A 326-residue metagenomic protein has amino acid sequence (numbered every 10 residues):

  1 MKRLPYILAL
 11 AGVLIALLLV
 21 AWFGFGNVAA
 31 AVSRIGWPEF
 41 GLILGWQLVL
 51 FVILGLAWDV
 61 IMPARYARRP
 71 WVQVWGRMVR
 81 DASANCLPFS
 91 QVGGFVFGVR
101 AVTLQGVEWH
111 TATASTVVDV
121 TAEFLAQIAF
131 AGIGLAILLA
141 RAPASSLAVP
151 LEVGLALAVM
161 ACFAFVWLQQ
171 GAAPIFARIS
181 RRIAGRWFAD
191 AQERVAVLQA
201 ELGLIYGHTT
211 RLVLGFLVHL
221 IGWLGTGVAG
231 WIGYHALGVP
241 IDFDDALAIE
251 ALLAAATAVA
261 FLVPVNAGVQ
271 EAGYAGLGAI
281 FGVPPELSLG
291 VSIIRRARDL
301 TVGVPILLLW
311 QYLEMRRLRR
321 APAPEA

Functional and structural regions predicted by a protein language model:
M1-V79, I137, A142-A258, P285-L289 (+1 more regions): Predominantly cytoplasmic-facing regulatory/coupling regions of multi-pass membrane proteins
V72-W75, S90-F95, L104-T121, V283-I294: Membrane-interface alpha-helices at helix entry/exit sites of multi-pass transporters
W75-Q105, Q192-Q199: Extended non-transmembrane interhelical loops and adjacent amphipathic helices of multipass membrane proteins
V79, S83, L87, T111-A136 (+3 more regions): Membrane-embedded alpha-helical segments of transport systems, primarily multispan ion/solute transporters
R80-F89, A251-E271: Transmembrane alpha-helix interface/packing and boundary motifs in multi-pass membrane proteins, characterized by
Q91-Q105, I133, L262-I280, L309: Re-entrant/interfacial helical elements at transmembrane boundaries that shape and gate the permeation pathway
F97-A101, T113-T116, I128, V218 (+1 more regions): Hydrophobic alpha-helical membrane segments of integral membrane proteins
V195-L198, L262-N266, Q270, Y274-R296: Hydrophobic alpha-helical transmembrane segments in multi-pass integral membrane proteins
